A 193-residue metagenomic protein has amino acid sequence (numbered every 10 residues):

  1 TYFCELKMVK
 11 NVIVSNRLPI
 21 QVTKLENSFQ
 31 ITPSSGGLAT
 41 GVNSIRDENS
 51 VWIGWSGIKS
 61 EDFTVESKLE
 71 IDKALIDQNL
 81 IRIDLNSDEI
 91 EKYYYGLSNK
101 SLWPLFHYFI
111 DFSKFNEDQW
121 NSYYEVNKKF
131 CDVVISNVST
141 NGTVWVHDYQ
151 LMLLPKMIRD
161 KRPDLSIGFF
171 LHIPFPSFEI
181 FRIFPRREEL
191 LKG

Functional and structural regions predicted by a protein language model:
F3-D88, I167, I180-L191: N-terminal low-complexity, Ser/Thr- and acidic-residue-enriched intrinsically disordered segments
C4-L6, N137, D160: Generic structural signal for beta-strand residues in well-ordered domains
V12-S15, V144, D160-P176: Active-site proximal beta-strand in glycosyltransferases
E89-T143: Conserved nucleotide-sugar donor-binding subdomain of glycosyltransferases
D148-L151: Short His-centered aromatic/hydrophobic patch
L153-I158: A short acidic, amphipathic alpha-helical/loop segment
